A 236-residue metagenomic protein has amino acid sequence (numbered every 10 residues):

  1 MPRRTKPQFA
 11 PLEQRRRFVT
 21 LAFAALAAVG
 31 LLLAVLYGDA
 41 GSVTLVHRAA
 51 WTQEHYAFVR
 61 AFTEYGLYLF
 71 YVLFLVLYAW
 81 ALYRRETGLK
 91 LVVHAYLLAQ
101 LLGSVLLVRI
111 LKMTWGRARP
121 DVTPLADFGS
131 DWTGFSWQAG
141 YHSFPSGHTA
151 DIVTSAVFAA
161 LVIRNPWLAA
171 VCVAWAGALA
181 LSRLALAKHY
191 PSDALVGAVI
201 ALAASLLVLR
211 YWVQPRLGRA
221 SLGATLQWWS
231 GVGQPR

Functional and structural regions predicted by a protein language model:
P2-L75, K112-S136, Q227-R236: N-terminal transmembrane-helix/juxtamembrane module of multi-pass inner/ER membrane proteins
P2-P7, V76-G88, A159-R164, L207-V213: Structural signal for the C-terminal ends of transmembrane alpha-helices and the immediately following loop
Q14-R16, D127-R236: Membrane-embedded catalytic cores of phosphoryl/pyrophosphoryl-handling enzymes
V19-A24, L91-A99, L168-V171, S192-V196: Alpha-helical transmembrane segments of integral membrane proteins
V29-V35, L101-L106, W175-A187: Aromatic-anchored segments of alpha-helical transmembrane domains
H55, L106-L111, A204-W212: Alpha-helical membrane-inserting segments
G66-L82, H148-V153: Hydrophobic alpha-helical transmembrane segments
L77-I110, A169: Interfacial segments of alpha-helical transmembrane regions
